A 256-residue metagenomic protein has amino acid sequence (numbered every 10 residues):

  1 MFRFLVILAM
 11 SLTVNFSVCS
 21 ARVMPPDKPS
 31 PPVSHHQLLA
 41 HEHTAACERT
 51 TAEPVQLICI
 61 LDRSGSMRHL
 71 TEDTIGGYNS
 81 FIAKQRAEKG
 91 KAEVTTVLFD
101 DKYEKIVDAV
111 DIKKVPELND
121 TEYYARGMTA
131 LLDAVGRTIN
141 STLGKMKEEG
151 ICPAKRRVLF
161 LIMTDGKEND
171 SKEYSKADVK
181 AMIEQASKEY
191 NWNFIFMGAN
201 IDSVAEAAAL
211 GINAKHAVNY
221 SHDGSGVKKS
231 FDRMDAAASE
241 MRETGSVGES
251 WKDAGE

Functional and structural regions predicted by a protein language model:
M1-F4: Positively charged n-region of N-terminal signal peptides that target proteins for export
V6-N15: Bacterial N-terminal signal peptides
C19-E256: Acidic, low-complexity intrinsically disordered regions
